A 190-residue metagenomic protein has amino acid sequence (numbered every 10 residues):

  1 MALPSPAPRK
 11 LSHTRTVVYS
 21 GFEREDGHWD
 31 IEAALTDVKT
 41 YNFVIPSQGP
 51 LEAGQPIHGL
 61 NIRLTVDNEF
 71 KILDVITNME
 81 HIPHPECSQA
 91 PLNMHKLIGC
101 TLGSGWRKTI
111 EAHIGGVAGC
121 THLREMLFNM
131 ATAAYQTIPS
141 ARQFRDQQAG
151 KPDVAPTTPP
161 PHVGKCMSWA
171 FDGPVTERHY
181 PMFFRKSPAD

Functional and structural regions predicted by a protein language model:
M1-P4, D190: Basic/polar N-terminal segments that are highly enriched at the extreme N-terminus, encompassing both cleavable
P4-I31, T36-I45: N-terminal intrinsically disordered, cationic/polar leader segments that include organellar targeting peptides
G21, L35-D190: Active-site- and interface-proximal helix/loop "cap" or "latch" segments in soluble metabolic and energy-transducing
